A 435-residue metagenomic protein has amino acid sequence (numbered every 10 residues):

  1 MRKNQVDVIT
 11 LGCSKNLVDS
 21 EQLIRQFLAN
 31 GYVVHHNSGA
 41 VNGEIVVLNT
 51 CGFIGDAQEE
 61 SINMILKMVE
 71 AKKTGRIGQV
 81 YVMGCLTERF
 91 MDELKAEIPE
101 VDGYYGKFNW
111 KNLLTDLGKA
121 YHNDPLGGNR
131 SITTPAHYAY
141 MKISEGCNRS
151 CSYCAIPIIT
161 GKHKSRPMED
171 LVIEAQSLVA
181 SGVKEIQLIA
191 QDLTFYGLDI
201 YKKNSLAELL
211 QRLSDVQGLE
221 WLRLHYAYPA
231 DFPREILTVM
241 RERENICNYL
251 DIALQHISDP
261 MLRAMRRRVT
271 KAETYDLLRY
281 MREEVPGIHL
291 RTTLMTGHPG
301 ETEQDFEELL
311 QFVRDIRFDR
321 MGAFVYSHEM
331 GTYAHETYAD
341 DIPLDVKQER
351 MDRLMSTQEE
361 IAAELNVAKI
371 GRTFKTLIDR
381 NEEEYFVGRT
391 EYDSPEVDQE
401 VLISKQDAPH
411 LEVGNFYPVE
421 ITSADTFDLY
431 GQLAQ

Functional and structural regions predicted by a protein language model:
M1-Y196, E235, L250, A272-E283 (+5 more regions): Proteins enriched for Cys/Gly/acidic motifs involved in redox and nucleic-acid/cofactor modification
G52-A57, V183-E208, R212, V216 (+3 more regions): Conserved glycine-rich "GG(E/T)P / GGGxP" loop and the immediately following alpha-helix in the radical SAM core
D102, K184, E220, D319 (+1 more regions): Short acidic/polar active-site loop segments enriched in Thr and Asp
C151, L171, L188, L224 (+7 more regions): Conserved, mostly hydrophobic/aromatic
A180, A207-E208, D215-L222, F232-L294: Radical SAM/AdoMet-radical enzyme domain recognition
A190-D199, D231-E235, H256-R266, T296-E303 (+3 more regions): Flexible glycine/acidic-rich beta-alpha junction loops that bind and position SAM and/or redox cofactors in anaerobic
Y201-S214, R234-N248, E301-D319, P343-E349 (+1 more regions): Short, electropositive alpha-helical surface patch
A334-Q435: Terminal RNA-binding accessory module
